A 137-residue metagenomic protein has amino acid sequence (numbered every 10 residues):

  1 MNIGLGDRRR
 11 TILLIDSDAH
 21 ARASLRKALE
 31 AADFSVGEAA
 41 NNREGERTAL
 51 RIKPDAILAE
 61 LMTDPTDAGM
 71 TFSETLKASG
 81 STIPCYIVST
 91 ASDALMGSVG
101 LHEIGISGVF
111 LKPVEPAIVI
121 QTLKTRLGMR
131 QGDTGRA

Functional and structural regions predicted by a protein language model:
M1-A19, K77-A78, L111, E115-A137: Non-catalytic signal-transmission and effector/linker regions of two-component phosphorelay proteins
I15-D16, A39, I57: Conserved sequence signature across two-component system core domains
A19-G37: Two-component/phosphorelay signaling modules centered on CheY-like receiver
E38-R47, A68-G69: Helix N-cap/capping motif at the beta->alpha junctions
E46-L50, I120: Alpha2 helix of the CheY-like receiver
L50-I52, T75-T82, I104: Conserved phosphotransfer cores of two-component systems
I52-T63: Active-site beta3 strand of CheY-like receiver
D67-T71, A78, I87, A91-V109 (+1 more regions): Alpha4 helix (beta4-alpha4-beta5 surface) of REC/receiver domains from two-component response regulators
